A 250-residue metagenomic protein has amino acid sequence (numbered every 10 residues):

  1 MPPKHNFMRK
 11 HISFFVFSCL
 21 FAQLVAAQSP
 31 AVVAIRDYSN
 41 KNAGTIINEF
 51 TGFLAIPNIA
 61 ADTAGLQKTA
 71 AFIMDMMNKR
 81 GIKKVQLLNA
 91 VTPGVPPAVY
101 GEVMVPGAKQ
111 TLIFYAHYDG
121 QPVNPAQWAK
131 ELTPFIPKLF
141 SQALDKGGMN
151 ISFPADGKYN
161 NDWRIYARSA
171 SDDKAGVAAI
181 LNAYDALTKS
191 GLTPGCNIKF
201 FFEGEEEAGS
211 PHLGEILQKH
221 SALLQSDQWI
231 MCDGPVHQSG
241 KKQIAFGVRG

Functional and structural regions predicted by a protein language model:
M1-P30: Bacterial Sec-dependent N-terminal signal peptides
K4-N6, A245-G250: Short, intrinsically disordered, charge-balanced linker/junction segments flanking boundaries in proteins
L20, G107, K130, T193 (+2 more regions): A generic structural signal for short, non-catalytic loop/turn and secondary-structure boundary residues
A22-Q23, K68-A70, K130, I216 (+1 more regions): Residues in and immediately flanking transmembrane alpha helices
A26, F135-K138, V177, Y184: Ubiquitous "structural anchor" signal
Q28-R168, K189-P194: Acidic/His- and Gly-rich active-site-bordering loop/insert found across diverse amide/peptide-bond hydrolases
D156-V248: Acidic/histidine-rich catalytic neighborhood of metal-dependent amide-processing enzymes
